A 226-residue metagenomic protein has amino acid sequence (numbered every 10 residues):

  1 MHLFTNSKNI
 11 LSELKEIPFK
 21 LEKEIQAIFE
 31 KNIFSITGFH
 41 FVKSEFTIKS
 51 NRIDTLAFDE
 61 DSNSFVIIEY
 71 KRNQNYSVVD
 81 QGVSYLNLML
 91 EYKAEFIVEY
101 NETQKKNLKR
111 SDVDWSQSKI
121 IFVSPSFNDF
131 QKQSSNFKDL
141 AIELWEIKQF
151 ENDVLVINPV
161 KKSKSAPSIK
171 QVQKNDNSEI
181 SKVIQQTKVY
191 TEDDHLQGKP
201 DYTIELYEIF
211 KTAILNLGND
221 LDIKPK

Functional and structural regions predicted by a protein language model:
M1-K226: Charged, terminal alpha-helix-loop-beta segments that serve as non-catalytic nucleic-acid engagement and/or assembly
